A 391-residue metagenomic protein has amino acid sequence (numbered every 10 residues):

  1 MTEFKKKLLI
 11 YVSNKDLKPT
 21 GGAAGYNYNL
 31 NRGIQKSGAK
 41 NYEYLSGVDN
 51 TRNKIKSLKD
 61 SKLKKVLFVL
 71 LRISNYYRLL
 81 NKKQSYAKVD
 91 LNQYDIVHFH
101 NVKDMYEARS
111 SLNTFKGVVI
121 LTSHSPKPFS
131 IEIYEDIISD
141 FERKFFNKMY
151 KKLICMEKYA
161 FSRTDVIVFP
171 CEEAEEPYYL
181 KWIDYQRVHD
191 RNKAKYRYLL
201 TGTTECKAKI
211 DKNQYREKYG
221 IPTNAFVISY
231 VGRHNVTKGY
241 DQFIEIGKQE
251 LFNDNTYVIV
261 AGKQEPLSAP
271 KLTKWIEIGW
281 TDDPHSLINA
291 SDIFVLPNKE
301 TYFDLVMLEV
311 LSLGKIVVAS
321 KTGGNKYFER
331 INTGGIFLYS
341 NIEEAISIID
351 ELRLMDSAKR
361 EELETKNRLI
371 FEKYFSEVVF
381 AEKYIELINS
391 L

Functional and structural regions predicted by a protein language model:
I96-H98, L112-S139, R143-F146, V168: Active-site proximal beta-strand in glycosyltransferases
Y150-A194: A short, active-site helix/loop in glycosyltransferases that binds the activated sugar's phosphate group
V168, P222-K238, I244-G247: Conserved donor-binding/catalytic core segment of Leloir-type glycosyltransferases
G262-D282: Nucleotide-activated donor-binding/catalytic signature segment of Leloir-type glycosyltransferases, i.e., the conserved
K299: Aromatic "clamp/platform" in nucleotide-sugar-dependent glycosyltransferases that forms part of the donor/acceptor
I316-S320: Short hydrophobic beta-strand element within catalytic cores of glycosyltransferases and related nucleotide-activated
I331, G335-E343, E351-S357: Conserved acidic donor-binding segment of nucleotide-sugar-dependent glycosyltransferases
S357-N389: A charged, aromatic-enriched C-terminal amphipathic alpha-helix characteristic of glycosyltransferases across folds
